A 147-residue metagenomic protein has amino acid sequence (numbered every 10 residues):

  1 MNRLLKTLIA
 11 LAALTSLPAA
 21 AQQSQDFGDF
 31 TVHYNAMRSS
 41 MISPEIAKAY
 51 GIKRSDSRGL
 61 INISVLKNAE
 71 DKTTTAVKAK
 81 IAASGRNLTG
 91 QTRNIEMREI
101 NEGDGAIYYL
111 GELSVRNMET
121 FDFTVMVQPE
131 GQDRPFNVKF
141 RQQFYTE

Functional and structural regions predicted by a protein language model:
M1-I9: Bacterial N-terminal signal peptides that target proteins for export
S16-Q22: N-terminal signal peptide c-region/cleavage motif recognized by signal peptidases
Q22-L60: Beta-strand-rich domain onsets/edges
R58, K78, M118-D122: Extracellular Ig-like/FN3 beta-sandwich strand-entry sites
I61-G105: Mid-chain, structured segments of secreted extracytoplasmic proteins
R98-T124: Short, solvent-exposed, Trp/other aromatic-anchored flexible loops in extracytoplasmic proteins
P129-N137: Short acidic/polar inter-strand loop motif in beta-rich domains
R141-E147: Short beta-strand edge segments in extracellular beta-sheet folds
